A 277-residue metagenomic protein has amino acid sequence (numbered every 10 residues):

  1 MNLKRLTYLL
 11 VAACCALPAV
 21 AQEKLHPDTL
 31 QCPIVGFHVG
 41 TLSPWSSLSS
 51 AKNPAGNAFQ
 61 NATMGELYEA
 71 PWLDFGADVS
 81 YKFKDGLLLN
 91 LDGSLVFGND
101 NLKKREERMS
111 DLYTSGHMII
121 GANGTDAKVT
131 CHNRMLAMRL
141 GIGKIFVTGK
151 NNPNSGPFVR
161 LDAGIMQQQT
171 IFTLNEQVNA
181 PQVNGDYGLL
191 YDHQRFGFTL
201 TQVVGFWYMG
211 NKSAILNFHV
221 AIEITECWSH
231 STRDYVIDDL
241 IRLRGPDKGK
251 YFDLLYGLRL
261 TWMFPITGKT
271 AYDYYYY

Functional and structural regions predicted by a protein language model:
Y8-A16: Bacterial N-terminal signal peptides
A21-L88, T261-T267, Y277: Short glycine/proline- and aromatic-enriched beta-strand/turn motifs that initiate or cap beta-hairpins
L30-C32, K84-L88, N152-G156, S213-N217 (+2 more regions): Strand-connecting loop/turn motifs
P33-V35, L73-A77, L136-L140, P157 (+2 more regions): Hydrophobic, lipid-facing positions within transmembrane beta-strands of outer-membrane proteins
V35-S43, L91-F97, V159-Q167, F206 (+2 more regions): Transmembrane beta-barrel strands of outer-membrane/channel proteins
S46-E69, G98-M135, Q168-G197, S231-D239 (+2 more regions): Extracellular/periplasm-exposed beta-strand and loop segments of Gram-negative cell-envelope proteins, dominated by
Y81, G93-L95, K144-F146, F206-G210 (+1 more regions): Residue-level signature of outer-membrane beta-barrel architecture
Q202-Y277: Predominantly the C-terminal beta-signal and adjacent terminal strand-loop region of outer-membrane beta-barrel
